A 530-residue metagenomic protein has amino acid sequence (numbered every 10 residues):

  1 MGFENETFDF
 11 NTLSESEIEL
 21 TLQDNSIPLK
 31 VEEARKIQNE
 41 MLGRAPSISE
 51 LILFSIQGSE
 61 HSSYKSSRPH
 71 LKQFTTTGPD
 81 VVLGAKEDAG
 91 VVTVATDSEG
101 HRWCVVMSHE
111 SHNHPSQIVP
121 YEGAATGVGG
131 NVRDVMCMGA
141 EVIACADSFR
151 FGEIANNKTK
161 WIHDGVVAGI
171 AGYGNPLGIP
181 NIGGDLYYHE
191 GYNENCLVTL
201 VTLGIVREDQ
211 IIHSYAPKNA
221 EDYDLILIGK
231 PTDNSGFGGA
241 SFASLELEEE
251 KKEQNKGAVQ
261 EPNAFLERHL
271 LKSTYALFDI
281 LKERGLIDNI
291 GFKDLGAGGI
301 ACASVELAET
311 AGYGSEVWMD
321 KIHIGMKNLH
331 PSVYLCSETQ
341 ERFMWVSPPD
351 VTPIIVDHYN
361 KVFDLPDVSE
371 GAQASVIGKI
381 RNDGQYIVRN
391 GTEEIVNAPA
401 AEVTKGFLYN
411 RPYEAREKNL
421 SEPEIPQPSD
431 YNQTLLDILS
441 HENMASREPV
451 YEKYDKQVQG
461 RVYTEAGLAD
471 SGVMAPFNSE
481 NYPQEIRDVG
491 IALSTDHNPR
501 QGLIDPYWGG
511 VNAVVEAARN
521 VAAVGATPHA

Functional and structural regions predicted by a protein language model:
M1-A530: Glycine/proline-enriched, intrinsically flexible loops and inter-domain linkers
